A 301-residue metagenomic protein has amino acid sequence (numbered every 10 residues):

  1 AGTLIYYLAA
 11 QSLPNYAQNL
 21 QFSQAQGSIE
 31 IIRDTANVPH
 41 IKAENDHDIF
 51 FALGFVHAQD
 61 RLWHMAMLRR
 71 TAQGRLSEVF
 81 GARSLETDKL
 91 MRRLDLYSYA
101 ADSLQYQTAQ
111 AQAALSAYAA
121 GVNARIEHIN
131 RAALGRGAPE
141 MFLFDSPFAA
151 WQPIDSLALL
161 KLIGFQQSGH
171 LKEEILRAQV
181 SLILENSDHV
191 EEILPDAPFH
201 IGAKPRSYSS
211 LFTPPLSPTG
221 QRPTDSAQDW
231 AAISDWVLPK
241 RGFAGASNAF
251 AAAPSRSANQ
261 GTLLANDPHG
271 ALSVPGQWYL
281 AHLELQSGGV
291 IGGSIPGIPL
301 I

Functional and structural regions predicted by a protein language model:
G2-P275, Q286-G288, G292-I298: Substrate-recognition/specificity elements adjacent to catalytic centers across diverse enzyme folds
A281: Active-site substrate-binding loop specific to GH73 endo-beta-N-acetylglucosaminidase modules in bacterial autolysins
I301: Glycine-rich phosphate/pyrophosphate-binding loops and their adjacent beta-strand/loop elements at enzyme active sites
